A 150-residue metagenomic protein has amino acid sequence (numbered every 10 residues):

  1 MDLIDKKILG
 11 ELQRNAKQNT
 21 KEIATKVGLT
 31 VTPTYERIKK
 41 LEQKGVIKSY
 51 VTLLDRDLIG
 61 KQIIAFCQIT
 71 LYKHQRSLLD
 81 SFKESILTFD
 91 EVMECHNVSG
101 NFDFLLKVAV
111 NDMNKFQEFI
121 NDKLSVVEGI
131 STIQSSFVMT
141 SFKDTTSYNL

Functional and structural regions predicted by a protein language model:
M1-L150: A compositional/biophysical signature of low hydrophobicity enriched in polar/charged and small residues
